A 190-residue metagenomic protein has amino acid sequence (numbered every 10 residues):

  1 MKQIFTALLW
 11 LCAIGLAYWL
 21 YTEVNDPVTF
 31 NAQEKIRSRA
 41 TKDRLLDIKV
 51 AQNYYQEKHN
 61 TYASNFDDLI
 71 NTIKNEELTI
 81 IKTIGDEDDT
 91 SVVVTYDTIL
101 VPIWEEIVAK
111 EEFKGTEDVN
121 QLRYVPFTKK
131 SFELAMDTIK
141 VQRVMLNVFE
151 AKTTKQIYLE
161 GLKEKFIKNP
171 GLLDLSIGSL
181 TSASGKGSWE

Functional and structural regions predicted by a protein language model:
K2, W10, N31, I48-V50: N-terminal alpha-helical membrane-insertion module
Q3-E23: Hydrophobic membrane-insertion alpha-helices, especially the h-region of bacterial N-terminal signal peptides
A7, N31, H59: Short, flexible active-site loop motifs that bind/organize anionic cofactors or intermediates
W19-D43: Amphipathic alpha-helical segments typified by the pilin-like N-terminal helix that continues immediately C-terminal
S38-H59: N-terminal alpha-helical signal peptides/signal-anchor transmembrane segments
Q56-E190: Low-complexity, acidic interaction segments enriched in glycine
